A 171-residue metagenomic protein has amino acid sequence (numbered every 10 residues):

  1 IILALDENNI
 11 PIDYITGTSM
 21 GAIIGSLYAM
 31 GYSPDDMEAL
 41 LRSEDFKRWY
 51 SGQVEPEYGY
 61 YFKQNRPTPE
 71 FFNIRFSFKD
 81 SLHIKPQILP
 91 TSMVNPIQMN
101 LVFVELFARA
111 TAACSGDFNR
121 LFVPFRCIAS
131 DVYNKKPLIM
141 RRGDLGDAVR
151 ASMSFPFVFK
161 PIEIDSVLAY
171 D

Functional and structural regions predicted by a protein language model:
I1-T18, S26-Y170: Patatin-like phospholipase
